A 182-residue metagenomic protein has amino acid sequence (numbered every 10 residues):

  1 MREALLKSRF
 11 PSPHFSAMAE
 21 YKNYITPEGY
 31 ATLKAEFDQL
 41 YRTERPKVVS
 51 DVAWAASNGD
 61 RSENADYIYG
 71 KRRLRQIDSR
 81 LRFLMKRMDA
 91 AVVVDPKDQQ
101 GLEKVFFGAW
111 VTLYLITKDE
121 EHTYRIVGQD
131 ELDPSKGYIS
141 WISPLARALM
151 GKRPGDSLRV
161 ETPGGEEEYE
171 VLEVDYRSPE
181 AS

Functional and structural regions predicted by a protein language model:
E3-A17: Short, Lys/Arg-enriched N-terminal segments with co-localized hydrophobic residues within the first ~10-30 amino acids
S16-E20, L102: Extreme N-terminus of proteins, especially the signal/transit-peptide cleavage junction and the first residues
E20, M85-M88, E131: Acidic-enriched and Gly/Ser
Y21-F83: N-terminal, charged amphipathic alpha-helical interaction modules
F37, Y41-E44, M88-V92, R153 (+1 more regions): Conserved NTP-handling cores and scaffolds of large molecular machines
A56-G59, M88, L149: Hydrophobic residues in alpha-helical segments
R80-Q99: Structured, basic alpha/beta domains of bacterial-type, RNA-associated proteins
V94-A181: Non-DNA-binding regulatory cores of transcription-related proteins, predominantly C-terminal effector-binding
